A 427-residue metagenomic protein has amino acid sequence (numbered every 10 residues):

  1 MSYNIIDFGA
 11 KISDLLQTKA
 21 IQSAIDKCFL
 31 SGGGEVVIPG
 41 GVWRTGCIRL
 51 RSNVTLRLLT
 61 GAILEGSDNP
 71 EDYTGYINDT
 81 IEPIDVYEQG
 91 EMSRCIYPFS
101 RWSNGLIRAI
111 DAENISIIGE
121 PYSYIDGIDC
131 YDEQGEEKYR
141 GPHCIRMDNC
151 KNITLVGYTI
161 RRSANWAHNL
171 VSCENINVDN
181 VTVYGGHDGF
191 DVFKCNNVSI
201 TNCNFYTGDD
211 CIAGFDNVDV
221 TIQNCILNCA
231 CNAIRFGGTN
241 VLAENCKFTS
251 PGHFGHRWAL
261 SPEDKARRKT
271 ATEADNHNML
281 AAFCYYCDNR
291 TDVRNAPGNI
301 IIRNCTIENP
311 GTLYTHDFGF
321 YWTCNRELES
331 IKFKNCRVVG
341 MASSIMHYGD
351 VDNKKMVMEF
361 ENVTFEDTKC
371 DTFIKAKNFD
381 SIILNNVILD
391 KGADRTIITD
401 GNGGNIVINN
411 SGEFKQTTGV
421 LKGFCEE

Functional and structural regions predicted by a protein language model:
M1-E427: Extracellular/periplasmic carbohydrate-active domains that bind, remodel, or depolymerize complex polysaccharides
